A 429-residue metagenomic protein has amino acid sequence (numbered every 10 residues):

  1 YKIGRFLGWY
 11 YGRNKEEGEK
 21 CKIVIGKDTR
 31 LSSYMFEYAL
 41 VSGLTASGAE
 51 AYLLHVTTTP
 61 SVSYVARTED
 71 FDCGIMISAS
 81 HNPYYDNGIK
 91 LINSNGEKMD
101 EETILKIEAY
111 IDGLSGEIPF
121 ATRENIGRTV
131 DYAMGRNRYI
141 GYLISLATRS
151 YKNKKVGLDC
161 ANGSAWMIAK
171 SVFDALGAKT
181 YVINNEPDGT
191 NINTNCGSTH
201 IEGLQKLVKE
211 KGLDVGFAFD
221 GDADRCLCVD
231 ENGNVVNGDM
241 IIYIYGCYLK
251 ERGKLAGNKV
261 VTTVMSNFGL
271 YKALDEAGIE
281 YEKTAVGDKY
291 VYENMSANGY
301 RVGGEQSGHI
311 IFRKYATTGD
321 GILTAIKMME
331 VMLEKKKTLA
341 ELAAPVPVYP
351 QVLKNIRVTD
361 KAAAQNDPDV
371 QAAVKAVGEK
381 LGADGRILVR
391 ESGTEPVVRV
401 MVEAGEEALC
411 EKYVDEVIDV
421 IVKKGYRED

Functional and structural regions predicted by a protein language model:
Y1-S42, A46-S47, T129-V156, A362-N366: An N-terminal, well-structured beta->alpha segment
R13, K22-D86, S171-V229: N-terminal small/polar loop signature for handling phosphorylated ligands or for N-terminal nucleophile
T29-Y34, N82, N162-W166, A223-D224 (+2 more regions): Gly/Ser/Thr-rich loops at beta-strand to alpha-helix junctions that form or flank small-molecule/cofactor-binding
N87-K211: Gly/Ser/Thr-enriched, mixed-charge loops and adjacent short helices that form phosphate/oxyanion-binding elements
D100, V182, N234-G253, G321-E330 (+1 more regions): Gly/Ser/Thr-rich active-site loops/lids in small-molecule metabolic enzymes that frequently grip phosphoryl groups
L105-I140, S145, E231-G304, I311-F312: Proline/glycine-rich low-complexity loops and linkers
V215, R252-D429: Phosphate-binding and adjacent anionic-ligand microenvironments
